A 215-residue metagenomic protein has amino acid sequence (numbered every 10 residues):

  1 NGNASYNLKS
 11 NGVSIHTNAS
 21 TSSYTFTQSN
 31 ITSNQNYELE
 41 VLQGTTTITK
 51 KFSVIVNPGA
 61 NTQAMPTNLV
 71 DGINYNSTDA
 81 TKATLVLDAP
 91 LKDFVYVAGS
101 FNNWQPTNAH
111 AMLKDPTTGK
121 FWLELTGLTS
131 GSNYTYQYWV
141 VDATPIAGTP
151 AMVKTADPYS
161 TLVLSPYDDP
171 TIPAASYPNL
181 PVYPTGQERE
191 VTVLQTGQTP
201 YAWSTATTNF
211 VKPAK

Functional and structural regions predicted by a protein language model:
G2-Y6: Solvent-exposed loop segments of extracellular immunoglobulin-like
L8-G12, V97-G99: Conserved aromatic beta-strand anchor motif in extracellular beta-sandwich/beta-rich domains
S20, D79, T84-G131, V141-N179: Aromatic-rich carbohydrate-binding modules that target alpha-glucans
S20-N36: Solvent-exposed segments in extracellular or luminal domains encompassing
S33-Y37, S132-Y136: Exposed beta-strand face motif in extracellular beta-rich ectodomains
V41-Q43, V140: Conserved structural position at the C-terminal beta-strand of extracellular beta-sandwich adhesion modules
T46-V56, T149-P150: Edge beta-strands of extracellular beta-sandwich domains
N57-A80, T135-K215: An acidic, Gly/Ser/Thr/Pro-rich helix-cap/linker signature
